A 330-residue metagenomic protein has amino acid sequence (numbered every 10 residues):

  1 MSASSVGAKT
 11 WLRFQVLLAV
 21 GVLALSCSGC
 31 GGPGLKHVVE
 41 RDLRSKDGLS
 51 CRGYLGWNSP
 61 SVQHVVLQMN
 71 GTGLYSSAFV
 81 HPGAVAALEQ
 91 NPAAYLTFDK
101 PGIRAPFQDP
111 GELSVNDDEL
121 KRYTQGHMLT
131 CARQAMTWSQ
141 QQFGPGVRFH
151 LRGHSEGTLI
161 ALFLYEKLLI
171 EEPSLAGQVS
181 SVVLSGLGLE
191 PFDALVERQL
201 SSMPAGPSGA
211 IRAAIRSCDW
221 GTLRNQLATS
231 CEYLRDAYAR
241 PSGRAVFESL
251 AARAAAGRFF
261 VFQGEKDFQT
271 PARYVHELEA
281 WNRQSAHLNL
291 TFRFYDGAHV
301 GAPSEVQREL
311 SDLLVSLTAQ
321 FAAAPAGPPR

Functional and structural regions predicted by a protein language model:
P33-N58: N-terminal cap/lid segment of alpha/beta-hydrolase-fold proteins
S59-E89: Short, surface-exposed "cap/lid" segments of acyl-processing enzymes
E89-E112: Conserved alpha/beta-hydrolase
D117-Q141: Alpha/beta-hydrolase active-site loop
G153-G157, A161: Gly/Ala-rich beta-loop-alpha elbow adjacent to hydrolase catalytic centers
S174-E232: Hydrolase active-site cap/lid region
R224-L290, F294-Y295: Serine-hydrolase catalytic core
G297-Q307: Catalytic histidine-centered segment of alpha/beta-hydrolase-like enzymes
